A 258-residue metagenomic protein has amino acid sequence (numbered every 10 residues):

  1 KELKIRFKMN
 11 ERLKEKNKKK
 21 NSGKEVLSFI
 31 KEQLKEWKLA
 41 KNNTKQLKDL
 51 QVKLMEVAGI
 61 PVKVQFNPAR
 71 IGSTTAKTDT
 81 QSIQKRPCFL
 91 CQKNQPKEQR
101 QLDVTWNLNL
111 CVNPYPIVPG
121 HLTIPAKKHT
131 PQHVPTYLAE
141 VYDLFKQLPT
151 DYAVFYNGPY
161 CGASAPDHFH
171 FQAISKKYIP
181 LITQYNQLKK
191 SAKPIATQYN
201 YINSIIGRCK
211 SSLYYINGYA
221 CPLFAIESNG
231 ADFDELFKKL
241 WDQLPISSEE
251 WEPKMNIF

Functional and structural regions predicted by a protein language model:
L3-E140, Y152, G158-P159, K176-F258: Active-site microenvironments that recognize anionic phosphate/pyrophosphate groups
Y142-F145: Short, well-ordered alpha-helical packing segments
L148-P166: Active-site nucleotide-donor binding segment shared across nucleotidyl transfer reactions
A173: Phosphate-group recognition and catalysis centered on beta-loop-alpha active-site segments
